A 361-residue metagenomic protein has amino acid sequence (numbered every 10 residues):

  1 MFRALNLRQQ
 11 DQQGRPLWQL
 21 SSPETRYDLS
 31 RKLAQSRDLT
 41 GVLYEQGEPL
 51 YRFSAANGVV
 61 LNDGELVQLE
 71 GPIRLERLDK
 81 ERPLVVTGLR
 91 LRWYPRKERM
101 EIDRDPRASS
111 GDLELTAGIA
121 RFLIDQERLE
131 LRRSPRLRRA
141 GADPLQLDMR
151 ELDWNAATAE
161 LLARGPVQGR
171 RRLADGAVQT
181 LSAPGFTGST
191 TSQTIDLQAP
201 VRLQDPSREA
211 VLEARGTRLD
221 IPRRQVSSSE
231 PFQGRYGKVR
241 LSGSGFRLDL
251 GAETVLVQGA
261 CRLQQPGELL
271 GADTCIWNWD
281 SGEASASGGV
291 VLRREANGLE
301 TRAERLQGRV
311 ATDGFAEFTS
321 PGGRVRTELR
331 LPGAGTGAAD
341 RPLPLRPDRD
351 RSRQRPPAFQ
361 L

Functional and structural regions predicted by a protein language model:
M1-L361: Mature-chain termini and adjacent capping regions
